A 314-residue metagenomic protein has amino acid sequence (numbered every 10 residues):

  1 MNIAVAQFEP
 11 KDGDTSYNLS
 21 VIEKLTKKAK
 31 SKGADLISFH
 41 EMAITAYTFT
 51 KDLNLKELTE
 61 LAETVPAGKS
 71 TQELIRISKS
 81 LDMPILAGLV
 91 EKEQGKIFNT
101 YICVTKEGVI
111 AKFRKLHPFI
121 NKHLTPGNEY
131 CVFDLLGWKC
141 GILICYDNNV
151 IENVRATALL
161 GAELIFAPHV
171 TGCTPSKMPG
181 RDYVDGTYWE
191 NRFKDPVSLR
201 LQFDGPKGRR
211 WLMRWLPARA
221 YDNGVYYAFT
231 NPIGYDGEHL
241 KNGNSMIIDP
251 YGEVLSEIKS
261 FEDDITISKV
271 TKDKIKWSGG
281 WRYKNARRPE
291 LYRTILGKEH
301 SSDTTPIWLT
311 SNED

Functional and structural regions predicted by a protein language model:
M1-D12, T100, K112-K115, V132 (+2 more regions): Active-site-proximal beta-strand elements of phosphoester/diester hydrolases
I3, N18, T26-K56, S78 (+5 more regions): Active-site beta-strand/loop signature of hydrolases that rely on acidic residues for catalysis
D52-A67: A charged helix-plus-loop insertion that forms the helical arch/lid used to bind and gate nucleic-acid substrates
P66-P84, K139, N149-I265: CN hydrolase (nitrilase-like) catalytic-core segments centered on the catalytic cysteine and neighboring Lys/Glu
A87-L89, T100-C103, C131, S245-I247 (+1 more regions): Short beta-strand scaffold segments in enzyme catalytic cores
V109-I110, V254: Hydrophobic "anchor" residues
K115-E129, E262-G280: A short, polar/charged loop-to-alpha-helix boundary motif
G141-E163, A167-H169, K274-D314: Cysteine/selenocysteine-centered motifs that mediate thiol-based redox chemistry or coordinate metal-sulfur cofactors
